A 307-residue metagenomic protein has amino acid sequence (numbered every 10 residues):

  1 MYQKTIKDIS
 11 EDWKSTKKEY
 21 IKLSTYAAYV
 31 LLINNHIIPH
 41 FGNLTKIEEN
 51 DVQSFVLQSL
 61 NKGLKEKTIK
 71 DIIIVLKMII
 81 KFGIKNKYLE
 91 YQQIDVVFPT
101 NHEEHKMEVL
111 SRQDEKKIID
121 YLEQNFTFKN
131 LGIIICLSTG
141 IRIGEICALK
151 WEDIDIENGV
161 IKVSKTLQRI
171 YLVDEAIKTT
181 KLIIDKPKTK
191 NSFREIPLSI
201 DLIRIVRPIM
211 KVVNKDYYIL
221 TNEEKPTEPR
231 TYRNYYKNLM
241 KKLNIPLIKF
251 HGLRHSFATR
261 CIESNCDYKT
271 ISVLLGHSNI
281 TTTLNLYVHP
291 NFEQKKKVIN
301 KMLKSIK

Functional and structural regions predicted by a protein language model:
Y2, K14-F82, N86-Y88, E104 (+2 more regions): N-terminal core-binding DNA-recognition domain of tyrosine site-specific recombinases/integrases
Y20, L167, I203, L275-N300: Catalytic-site neighborhood detector that most strongly recognizes the C-terminal catalytic loop/helix of tyrosine
E49, L57, N61, E90 (+7 more regions): Phosphate-coordinating loops and pocket residues in cytosolic domains that bind phosphorylated ligands
E66, K70, K85, L89-Y91 (+5 more regions): Basic, Lys/Arg- and aromatic-enriched nucleic-acid-binding interface segment
K85, I134, S138, E145 (+3 more regions): C-terminal catalytic core of tyrosine-transesterase DNA break-rejoin enzymes
I118-Y121, V173-I177, N285, H289-K307: DNA/chromatin major-groove-contacting recognition/catalytic segments
A148-P208: Conserved tyrosine-mediated DNA breakage-rejoining catalytic core shared by Y-recombinases
A176, P197-P246: Active-site/catalytic core of tyrosine-dependent DNA strand-transfer enzymes
